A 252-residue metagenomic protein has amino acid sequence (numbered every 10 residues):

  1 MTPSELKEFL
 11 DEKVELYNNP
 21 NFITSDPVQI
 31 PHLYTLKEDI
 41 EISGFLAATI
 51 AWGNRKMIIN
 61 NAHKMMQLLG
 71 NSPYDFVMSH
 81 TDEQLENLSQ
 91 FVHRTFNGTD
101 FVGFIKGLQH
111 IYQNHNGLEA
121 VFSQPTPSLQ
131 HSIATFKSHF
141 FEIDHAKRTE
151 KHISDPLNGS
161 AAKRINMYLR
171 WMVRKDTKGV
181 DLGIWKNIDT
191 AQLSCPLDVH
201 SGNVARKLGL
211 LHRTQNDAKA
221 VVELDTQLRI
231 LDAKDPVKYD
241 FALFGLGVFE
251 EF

Functional and structural regions predicted by a protein language model:
M1-F252: HhH-family (HhH-GPD) DNA N-glycosylase catalytic core used in base-excision repair
